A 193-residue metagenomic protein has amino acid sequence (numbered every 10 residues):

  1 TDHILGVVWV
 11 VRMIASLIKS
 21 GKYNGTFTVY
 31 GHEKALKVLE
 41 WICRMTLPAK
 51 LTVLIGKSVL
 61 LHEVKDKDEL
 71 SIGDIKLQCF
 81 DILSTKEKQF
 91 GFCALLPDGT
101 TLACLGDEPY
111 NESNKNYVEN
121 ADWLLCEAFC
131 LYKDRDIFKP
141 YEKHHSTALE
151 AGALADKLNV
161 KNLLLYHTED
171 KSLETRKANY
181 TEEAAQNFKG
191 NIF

Functional and structural regions predicted by a protein language model:
T1-C104, P109, N114-N116, A178-F193: Binuclear metal-dependent hydrolase catalytic cores
Y110-F193: Cap/insert and terminal regions of metallo-dependent hydrolase folds
